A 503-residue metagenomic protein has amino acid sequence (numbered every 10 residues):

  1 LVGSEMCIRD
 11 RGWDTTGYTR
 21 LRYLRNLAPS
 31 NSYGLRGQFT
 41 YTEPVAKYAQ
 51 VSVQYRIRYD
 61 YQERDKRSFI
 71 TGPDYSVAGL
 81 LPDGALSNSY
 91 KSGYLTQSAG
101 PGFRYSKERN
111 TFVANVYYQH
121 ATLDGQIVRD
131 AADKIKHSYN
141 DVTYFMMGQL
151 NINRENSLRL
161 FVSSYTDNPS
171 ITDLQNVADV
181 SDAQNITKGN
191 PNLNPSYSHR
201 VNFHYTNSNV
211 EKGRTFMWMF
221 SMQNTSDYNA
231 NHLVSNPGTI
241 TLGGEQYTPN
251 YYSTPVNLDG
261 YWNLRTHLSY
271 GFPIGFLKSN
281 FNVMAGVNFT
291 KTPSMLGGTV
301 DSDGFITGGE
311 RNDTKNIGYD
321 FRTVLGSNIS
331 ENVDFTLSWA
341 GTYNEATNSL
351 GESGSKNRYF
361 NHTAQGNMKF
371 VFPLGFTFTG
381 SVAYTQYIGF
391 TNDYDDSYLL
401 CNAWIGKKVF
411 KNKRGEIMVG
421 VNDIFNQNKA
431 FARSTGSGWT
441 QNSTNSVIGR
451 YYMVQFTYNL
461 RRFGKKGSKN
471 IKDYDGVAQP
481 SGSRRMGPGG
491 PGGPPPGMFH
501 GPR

Functional and structural regions predicted by a protein language model:
S4-E5, R9-R503: Primarily recognizes Gram-negative and organellar outer-membrane beta-barrels
